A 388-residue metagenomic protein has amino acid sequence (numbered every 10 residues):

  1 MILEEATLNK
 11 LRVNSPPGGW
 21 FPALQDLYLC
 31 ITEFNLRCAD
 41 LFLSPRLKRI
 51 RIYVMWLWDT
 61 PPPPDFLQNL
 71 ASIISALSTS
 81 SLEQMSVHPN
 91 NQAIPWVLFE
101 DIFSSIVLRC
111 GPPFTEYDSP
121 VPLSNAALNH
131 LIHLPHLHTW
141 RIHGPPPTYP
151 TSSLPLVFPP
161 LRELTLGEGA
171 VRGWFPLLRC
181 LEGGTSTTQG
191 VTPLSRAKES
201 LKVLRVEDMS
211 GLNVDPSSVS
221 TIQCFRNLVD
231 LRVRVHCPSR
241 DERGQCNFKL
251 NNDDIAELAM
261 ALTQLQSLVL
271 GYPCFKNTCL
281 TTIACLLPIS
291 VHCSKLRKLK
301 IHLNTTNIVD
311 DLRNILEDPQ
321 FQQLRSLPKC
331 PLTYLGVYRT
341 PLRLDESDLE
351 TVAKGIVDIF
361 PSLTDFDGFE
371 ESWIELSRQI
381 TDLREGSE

Functional and structural regions predicted by a protein language model:
M1-E388: Leucine-rich repeat
